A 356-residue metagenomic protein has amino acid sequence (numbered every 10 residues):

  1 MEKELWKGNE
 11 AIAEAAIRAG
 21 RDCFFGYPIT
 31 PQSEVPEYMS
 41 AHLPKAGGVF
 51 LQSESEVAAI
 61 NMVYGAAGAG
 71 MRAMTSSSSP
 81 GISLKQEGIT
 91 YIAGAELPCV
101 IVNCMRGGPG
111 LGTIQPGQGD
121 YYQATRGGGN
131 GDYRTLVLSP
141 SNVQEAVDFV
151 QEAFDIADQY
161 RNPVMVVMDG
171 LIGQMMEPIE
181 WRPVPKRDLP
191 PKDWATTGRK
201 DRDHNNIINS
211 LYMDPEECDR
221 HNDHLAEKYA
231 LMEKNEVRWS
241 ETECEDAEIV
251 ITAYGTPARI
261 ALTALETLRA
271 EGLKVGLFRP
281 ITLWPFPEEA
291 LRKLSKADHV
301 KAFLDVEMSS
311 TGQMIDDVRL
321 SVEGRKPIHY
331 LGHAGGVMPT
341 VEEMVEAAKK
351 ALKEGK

Functional and structural regions predicted by a protein language model:
M1-G127, R134, N142, A334 (+1 more regions): Thiamine diphosphate
K7-A11, A226-I249, L262, E266: Glycine-/acidic-rich phosphate or pyrophosphate-binding loops and their flanking alpha/beta elements
R106-G108, M168-M175, G255-P257, S310 (+1 more regions): Glycine-rich beta-alpha junction loops
T135-L189, M308, E343-K356: Structural signature of the thiamine diphosphate
R161-E241: Conformationally flexible catalytic loops at phosphate/diphosphate-handling active centers
A261-L294: Generic long, charged, amphipathic alpha-helical segments
V306-K356: Peripheral docking tails and interdomain loops at the edges of cofactor- or intermediate-handling domains
